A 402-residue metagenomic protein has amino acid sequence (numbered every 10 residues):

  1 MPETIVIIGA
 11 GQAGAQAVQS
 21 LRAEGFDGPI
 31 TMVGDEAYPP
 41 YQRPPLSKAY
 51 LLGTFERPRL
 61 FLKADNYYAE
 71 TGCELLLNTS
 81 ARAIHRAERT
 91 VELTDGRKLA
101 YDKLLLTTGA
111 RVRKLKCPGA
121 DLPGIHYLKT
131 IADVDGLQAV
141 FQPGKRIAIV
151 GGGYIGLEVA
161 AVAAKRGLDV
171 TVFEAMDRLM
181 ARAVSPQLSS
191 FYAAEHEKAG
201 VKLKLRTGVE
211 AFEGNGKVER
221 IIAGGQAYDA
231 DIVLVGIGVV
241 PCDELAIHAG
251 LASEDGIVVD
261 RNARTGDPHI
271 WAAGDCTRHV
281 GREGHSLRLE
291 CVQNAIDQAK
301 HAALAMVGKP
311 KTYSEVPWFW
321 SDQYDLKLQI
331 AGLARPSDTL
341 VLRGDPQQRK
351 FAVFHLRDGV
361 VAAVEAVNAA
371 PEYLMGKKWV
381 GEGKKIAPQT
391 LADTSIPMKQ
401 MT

Functional and structural regions predicted by a protein language model:
M1-G11, G144-G153: Beta1/beta-strand and adjacent pyrophosphate-binding region of the FAD-binding site in flavoprotein oxidoreductases
P2-E74, V162-V184, M375: Beta1-alpha1 glycine-rich phosphate/pyrophosphate-binding loop at the start of Rossmann-like nucleotide-binding domains
P2-T4, A10, A23, C276-L374: Mid-to-C-terminal Rossmann-like scaffold of FAD/NAD(P)H-dependent oxidoreductases
I8, L99-G109, Y228-G238, A299 (+1 more regions): Short hydrophobic core segments
D27, A69, L75-L93, L99 (+1 more regions): A Rossmann-like FAD-binding core segment of flavoenzymes
T108-R166: Glycine-rich dinucleotide-binding loop and its adjacent helix/turn
D121-G144, E213-L304: FAD-site-proximal beta/loop scaffold in flavoenzymes
L137, K385-T402: Cysteine/selenocysteine-centered motifs that mediate thiol-based redox chemistry or coordinate metal-sulfur cofactors
